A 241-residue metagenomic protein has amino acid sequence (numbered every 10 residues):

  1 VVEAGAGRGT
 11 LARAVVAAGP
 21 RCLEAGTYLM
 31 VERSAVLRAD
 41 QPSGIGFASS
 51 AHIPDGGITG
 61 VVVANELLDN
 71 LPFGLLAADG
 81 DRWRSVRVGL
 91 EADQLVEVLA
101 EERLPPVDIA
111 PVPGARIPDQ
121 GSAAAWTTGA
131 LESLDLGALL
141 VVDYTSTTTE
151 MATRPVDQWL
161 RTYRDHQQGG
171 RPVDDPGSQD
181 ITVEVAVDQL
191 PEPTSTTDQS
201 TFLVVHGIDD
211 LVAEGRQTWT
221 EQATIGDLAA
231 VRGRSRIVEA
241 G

Functional and structural regions predicted by a protein language model:
V1-I58: SAM cofactor-binding core of SAM-dependent methyltransferases, primarily the Rossmann-like beta-alpha-beta module
G5, E32, N65-E66, E214: Glycine-rich, histidine-containing beta strand-loop boundary motifs that form or position
G5, V62, L190: A residue-level signal for conserved active-site and pocket-lining positions in enzyme catalytic cores
A6, L67, V142-S146: Short, well-ordered beta-to-alpha junction loops that form the rim of enzyme active sites and present histidine/acidic
R38, L71-P72, T149: Conserved protein kinase catalytic core
T59-G60, G137: Conserved acidic residues
V61-V112, T153-R164: A mobile, often basic/glycine-rich helix-loop segment that functions as the active-site lid/recognition loop
L104-G241: Long, Lys/Arg- and hydrophobic-enriched amphipathic alpha-helices
